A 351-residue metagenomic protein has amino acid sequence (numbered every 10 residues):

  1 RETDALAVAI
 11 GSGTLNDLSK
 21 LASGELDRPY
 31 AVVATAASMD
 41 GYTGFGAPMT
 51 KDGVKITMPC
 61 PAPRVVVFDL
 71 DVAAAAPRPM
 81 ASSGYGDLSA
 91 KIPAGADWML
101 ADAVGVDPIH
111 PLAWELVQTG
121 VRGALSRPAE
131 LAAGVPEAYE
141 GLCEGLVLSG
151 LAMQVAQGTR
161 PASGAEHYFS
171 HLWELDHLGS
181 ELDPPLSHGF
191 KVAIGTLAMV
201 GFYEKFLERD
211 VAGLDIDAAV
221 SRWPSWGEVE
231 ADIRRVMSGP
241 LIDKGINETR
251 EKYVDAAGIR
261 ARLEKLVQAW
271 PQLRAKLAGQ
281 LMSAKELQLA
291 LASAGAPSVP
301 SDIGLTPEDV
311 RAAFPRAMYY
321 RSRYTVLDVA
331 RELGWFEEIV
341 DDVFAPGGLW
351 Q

Functional and structural regions predicted by a protein language model:
R1-A31, E130-L142, L146: N-terminal small/polar loop signature for handling phosphorylated ligands or for N-terminal nucleophile
R1-E2, S23, I56-P61, A81 (+3 more regions): Solvent-exposed alpha-helices and their adjacent loops that cap or buttress functional pockets in soluble metabolic
V8-I10, A31-V33, V67-F68, P161-G164: General beta-strand structural signal in soluble alpha/beta enzymes
G24-G123: A glycine/threonine-rich phosphate-anchoring loop and its flanking beta-alpha core in nucleotide/phosphate-binding
V67, D71, S82-S89, D102 (+6 more regions): Extended, hydrophobic alpha-helical segments
Q118-A132, P136-E208: A conserved active-site cap/scaffold subdomain adjacent to cofactor or substrate pockets
R209-Q351: C-terminal charged capping/lid subdomain of soluble metabolic enzymes
